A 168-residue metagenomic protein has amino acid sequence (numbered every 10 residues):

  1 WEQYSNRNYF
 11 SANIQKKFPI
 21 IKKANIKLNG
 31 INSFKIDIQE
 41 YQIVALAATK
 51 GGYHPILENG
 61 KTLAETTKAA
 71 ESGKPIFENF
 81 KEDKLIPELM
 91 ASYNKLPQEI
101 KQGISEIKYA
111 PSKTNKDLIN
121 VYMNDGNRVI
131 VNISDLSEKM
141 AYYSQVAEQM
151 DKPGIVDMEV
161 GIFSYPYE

Functional and structural regions predicted by a protein language model:
E2-S5, A45-A48, L85-I86, I130-S134: Solvent-exposed, non-transmembrane alpha-helical starts
Q3-K50: Periplasmic polypeptide-binding modules associated with outer-membrane biogenesis and secretion
R7, S11, Q15, I86-Y93 (+1 more regions): Extracytoplasmic/secreted envelope proteins and their assembly/folding machinery, especially bacterial periplasmic
P19, N29-S33, K50-G51, S72 (+5 more regions): Extracytoplasmic
I36, E40-P111: Extracytoplasmic segments of membrane-associated envelope/inner-membrane machinery
I100-Y142: Solvent-exposed helix-coil-helix hairpins and adjacent flexible coil/strand "hinge" segments
N127-E168: Extracytoplasmic/luminal low-complexity segments enriched in Pro/Gly and acidic/polar residues that act as flexible
